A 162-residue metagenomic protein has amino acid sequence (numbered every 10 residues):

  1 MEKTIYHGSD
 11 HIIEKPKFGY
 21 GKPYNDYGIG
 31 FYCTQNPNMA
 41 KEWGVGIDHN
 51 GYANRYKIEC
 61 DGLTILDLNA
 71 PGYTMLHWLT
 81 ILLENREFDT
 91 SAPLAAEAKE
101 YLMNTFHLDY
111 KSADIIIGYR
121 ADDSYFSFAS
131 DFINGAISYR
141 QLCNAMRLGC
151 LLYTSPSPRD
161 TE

Functional and structural regions predicted by a protein language model:
E2, K17-F31, Q35-A98: ADP-ribosyltransferase catalytic core
H7, Y56-K57, S130: Residues in well-ordered beta-strands of folded domains
G8-E14: Short polar catalytic/cofactor-binding loops
H11, D61, N134, D160: Residue-level marker of positions within ordered structural domains that often coincide with functionally constrained
P93-L152: Metal-dependent nuclease catalytic core centered on acidic motifs
Y153-E162: Single conserved hydrophobic/aromatic residue that forms the stacking wall/gate of nucleotide- or nucleobase-binding
